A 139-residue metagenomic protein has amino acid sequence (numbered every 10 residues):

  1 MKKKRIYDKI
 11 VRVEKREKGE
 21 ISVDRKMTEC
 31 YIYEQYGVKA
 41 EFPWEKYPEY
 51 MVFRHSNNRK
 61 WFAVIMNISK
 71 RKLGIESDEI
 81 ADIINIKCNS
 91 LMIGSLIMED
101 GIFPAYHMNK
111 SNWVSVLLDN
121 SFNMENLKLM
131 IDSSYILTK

Functional and structural regions predicted by a protein language model:
K2-K139: Charge-dense, helix-prone N-terminal extensions
